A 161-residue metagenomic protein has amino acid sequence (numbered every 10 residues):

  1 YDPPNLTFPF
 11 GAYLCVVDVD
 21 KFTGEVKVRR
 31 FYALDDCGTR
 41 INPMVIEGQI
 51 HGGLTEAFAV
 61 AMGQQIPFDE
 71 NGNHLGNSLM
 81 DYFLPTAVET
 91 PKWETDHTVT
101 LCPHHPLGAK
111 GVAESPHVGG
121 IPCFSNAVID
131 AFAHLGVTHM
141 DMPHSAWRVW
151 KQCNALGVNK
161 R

Functional and structural regions predicted by a protein language model:
Y1-R161: C-terminal catalytic domains of large/alpha subunits in multi-subunit enzymes
